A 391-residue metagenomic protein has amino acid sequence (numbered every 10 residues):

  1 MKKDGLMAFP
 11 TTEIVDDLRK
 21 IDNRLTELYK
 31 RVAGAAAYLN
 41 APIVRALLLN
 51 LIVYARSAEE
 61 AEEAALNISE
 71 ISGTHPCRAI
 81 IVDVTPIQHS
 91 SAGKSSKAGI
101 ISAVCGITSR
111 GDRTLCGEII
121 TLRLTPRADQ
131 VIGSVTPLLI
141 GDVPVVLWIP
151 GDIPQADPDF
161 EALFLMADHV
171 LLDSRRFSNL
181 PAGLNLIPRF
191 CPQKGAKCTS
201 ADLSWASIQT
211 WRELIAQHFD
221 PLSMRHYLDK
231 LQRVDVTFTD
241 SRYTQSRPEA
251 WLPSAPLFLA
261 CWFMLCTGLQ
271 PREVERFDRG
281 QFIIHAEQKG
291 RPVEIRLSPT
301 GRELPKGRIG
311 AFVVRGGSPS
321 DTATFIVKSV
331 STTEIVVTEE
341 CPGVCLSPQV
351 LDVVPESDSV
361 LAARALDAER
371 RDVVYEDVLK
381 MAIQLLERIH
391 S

Functional and structural regions predicted by a protein language model:
M1-E13, K20, E27-L51, S57-A58 (+3 more regions): C-terminal structured domains
M1-P150, P154-D157: An N-terminal, globular interaction/scaffold subdomain
S57-E60, R127-A128, D152-Q155, F177-S178 (+2 more regions): Gly/Ser/Thr-rich loops at beta-strand to alpha-helix junctions that form or flank small-molecule/cofactor-binding
R78-H89, L147-D152, L172-F177, C198-T199 (+1 more regions): A generic structural motif
S95-S109, D168-R176, R189-T199, L203 (+1 more regions): Acidic, Ser/Thr-rich peripheral helices and adjacent loops at domain boundaries
L115-C116, D142, A167-H169, L231 (+3 more regions): A broad structural signal for short, well-ordered beta-strand segments within beta-sheet-rich domains
T121, T125-D229: Conserved, well-structured core segments that form the ligand-binding/active-site neighborhood of functional domains
S207-G280: ATP/pyrophosphate-binding catalytic subdomain of soluble kinases
